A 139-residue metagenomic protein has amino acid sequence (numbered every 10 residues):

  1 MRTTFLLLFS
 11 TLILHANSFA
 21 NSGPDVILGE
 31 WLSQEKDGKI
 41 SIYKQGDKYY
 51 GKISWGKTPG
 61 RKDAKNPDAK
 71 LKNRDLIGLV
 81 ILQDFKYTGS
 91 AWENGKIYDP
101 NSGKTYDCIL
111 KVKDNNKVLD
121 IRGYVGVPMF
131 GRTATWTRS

Functional and structural regions predicted by a protein language model:
M1-F5: Positively charged n-region of N-terminal signal peptides that target proteins for export
L7-H15: Bacterial N-terminal signal peptides
F19-E30: N-terminal helix-cap/turn-to-beta initiation motif at the start of protein domains
I27-L28, Q34-Y106: Central antiparallel beta-sheet cores of small beta-barrel/beta-sandwich binding domains
K44, Y87, V112-D114, R138: Generic beta-strand structural signal
P100, K111-K113, V125-V127: Short polar/acidic secondary-structure junctions
D107-I109, K117-R122: Short, compact, well-ordered microdomains
V125-S139: Edge beta-strand at a domain terminus
